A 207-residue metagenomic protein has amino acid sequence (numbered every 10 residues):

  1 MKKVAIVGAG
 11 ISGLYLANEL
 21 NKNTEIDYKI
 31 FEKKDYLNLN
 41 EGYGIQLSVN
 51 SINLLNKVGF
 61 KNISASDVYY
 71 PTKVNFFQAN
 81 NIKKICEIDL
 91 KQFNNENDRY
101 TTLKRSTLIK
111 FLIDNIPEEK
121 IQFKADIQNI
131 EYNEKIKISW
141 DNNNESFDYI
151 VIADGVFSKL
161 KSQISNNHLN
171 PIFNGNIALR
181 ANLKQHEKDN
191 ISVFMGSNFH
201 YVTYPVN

Functional and structural regions predicted by a protein language model:
M1-S12: Beta1/beta-strand and adjacent pyrophosphate-binding region of the FAD-binding site in flavoprotein oxidoreductases
V4, N21, S48-N182: Conserved N-terminal helical subregion
S12, Y36, F157: Conserved Rossmann-like nucleotide-cofactor binding loop
N21-E41: Glycine-rich FAD pyrophosphate-binding loop
Y36-L54: Conserved N-terminal glycine-rich FAD pyrophosphate-binding loop of Rossmann-like flavoproteins
K184-D189: Short helix-loop capping/hinge motifs at secondary-structure junctions, enriched in acidic/polar residues
I191-N207: Active-site substrate-recognition segment that forms the wall of the catalytic cavity or substrate channel
